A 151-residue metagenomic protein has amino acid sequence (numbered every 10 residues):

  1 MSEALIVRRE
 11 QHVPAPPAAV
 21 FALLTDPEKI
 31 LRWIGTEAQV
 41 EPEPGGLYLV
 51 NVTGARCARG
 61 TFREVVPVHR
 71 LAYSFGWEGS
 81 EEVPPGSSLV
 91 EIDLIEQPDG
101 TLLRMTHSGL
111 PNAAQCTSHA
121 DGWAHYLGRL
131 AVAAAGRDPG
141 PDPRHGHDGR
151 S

Functional and structural regions predicted by a protein language model:
M1-Q39, S151: Hydrophobic ligand-binding cavity/cleft-lining segments
A4-E10, L47, C57, R70 (+2 more regions): Intrinsic-disorder/low-complexity, polar/charged segments enriched in Ser/Thr/Lys/Arg/Asp/Glu/Gln
I6, G79-H125, P141: Beta-strand/loop substructures that line and gate deep hydrophobic ligand-binding cavities in soluble
Q11, R59-E64, S88-I95: Hydrophobic/aromatic beta-strand elements that line small-molecule binding cavities or substrate pockets in beta-rich
P17-A18, R63-H69, D93-L102: A short, structured loop/turn motif at beta-sheet edges
V20, I30, Y48, F62 (+4 more regions): Hydrophobic pocket/interface hotspot
Q39-E78: Glycine-rich portal/gate segments that line the openings of hydrophobic small-molecule binding cavities
V132-S151: Short, highly charged C-terminal tails/helix-capping segments
